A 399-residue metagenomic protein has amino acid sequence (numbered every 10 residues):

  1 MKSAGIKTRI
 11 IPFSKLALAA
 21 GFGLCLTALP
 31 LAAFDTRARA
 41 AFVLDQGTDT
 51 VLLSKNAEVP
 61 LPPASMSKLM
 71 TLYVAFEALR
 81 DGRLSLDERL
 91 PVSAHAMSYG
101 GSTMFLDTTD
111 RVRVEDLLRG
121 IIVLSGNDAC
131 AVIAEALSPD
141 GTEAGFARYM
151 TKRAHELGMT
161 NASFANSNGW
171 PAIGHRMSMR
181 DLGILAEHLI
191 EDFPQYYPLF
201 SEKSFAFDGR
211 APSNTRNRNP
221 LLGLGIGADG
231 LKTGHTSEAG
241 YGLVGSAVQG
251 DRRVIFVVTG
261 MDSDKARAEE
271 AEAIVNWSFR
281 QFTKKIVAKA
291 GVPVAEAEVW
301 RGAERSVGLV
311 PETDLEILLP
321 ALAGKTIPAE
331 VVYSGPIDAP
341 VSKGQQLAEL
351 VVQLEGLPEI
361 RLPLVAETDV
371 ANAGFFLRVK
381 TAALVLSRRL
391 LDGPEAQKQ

Functional and structural regions predicted by a protein language model:
M1-P12: N-terminal secretory signal peptides that target proteins for export/translocation
K15-A28: Bacterial N-terminal signal peptides
T27-L31, L79, R83, L90 (+4 more regions): Ubiquitous "structural anchor" signal
L31-P194: Active-site-adjacent loops and short helices of periplasmic peptidoglycan-processing enzymes
T160-S163, P171-Q399: Domain-terminus/edge residues, biased toward the C-terminal soluble/receptor-binding domains of extracytoplasmic
